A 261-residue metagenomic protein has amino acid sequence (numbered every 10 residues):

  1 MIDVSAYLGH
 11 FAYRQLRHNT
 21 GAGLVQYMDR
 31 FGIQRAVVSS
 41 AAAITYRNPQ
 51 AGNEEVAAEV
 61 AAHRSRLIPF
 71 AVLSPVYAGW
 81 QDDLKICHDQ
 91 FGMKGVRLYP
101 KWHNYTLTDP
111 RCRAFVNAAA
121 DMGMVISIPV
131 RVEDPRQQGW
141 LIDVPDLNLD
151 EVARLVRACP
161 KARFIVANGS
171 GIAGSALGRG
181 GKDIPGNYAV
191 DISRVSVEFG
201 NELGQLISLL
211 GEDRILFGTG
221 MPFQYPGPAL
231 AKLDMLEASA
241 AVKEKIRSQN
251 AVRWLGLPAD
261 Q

Functional and structural regions predicted by a protein language model:
M1-L8, R17-R35, K85, L209-L216 (+1 more regions): Mid-to-C-terminal alpha-helical segments outside catalytic/metal-binding sites
M1-V4, V37-S40, F70-V72, R97 (+3 more regions): Active-site neighborhood of phospho(di)ester-bond hydrolases with catalytic His/Asp-centered motifs
S5, M28, V56, V60 (+8 more regions): Conserved, mostly hydrophobic/aromatic
S5-F11, P129, N168: Histidine-centered divalent metal-coordination motifs
A12-N19, A43-Q50, S74-W80, H103-P110 (+3 more regions): Acidic-and-aromatic substrate-binding clefts and catalytic sites of carbohydrate-active enzymes
N19-Q26, A51-A58, W80-D83, L149-V152 (+2 more regions): Alpha-helical scaffolding within the catalytic cores of extracellular/periplasmic polymer-degrading hydrolases
Q34-R35, R47-P135, Q261: Active-site gating/metal-coordination segments in enzymes
F91-G95, T108-L216: Catalytic pocket-lining loop regions of alpha/beta-barrel enzymes, especially the amidohydrolase/enolase/GH5 lineages
